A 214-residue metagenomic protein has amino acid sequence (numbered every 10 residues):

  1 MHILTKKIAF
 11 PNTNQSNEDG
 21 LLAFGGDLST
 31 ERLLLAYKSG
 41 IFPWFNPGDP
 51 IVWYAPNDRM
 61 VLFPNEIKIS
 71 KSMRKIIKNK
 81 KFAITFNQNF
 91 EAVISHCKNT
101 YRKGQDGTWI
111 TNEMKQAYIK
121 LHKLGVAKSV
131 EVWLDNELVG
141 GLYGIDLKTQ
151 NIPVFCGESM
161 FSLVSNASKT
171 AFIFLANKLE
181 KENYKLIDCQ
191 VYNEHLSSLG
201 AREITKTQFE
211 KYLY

Functional and structural regions predicted by a protein language model:
M1-Y214: N-acyltransferase acceptor-side catalytic subdomain
